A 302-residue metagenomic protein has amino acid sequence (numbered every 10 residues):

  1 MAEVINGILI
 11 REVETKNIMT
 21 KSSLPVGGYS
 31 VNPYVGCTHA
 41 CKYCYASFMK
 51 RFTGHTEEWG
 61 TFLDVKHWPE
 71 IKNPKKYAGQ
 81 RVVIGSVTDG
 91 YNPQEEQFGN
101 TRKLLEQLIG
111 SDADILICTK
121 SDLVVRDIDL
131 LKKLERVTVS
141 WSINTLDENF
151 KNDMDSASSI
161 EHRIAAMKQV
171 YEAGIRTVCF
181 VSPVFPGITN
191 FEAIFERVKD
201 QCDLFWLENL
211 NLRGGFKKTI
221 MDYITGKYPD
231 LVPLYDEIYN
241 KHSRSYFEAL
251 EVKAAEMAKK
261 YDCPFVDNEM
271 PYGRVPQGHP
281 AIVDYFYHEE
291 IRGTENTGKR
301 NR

Functional and structural regions predicted by a protein language model:
M1-T138, L146-F150, I160-E161, A165 (+1 more regions): Conserved Radical SAM active-site core
A2-E14, E192-R302: Auxiliary Fe-S-binding modules of radical SAM enzymes
Y29, V82, I115, V139-W141 (+3 more regions): Hydrophobic faces of well-ordered beta-strands that scaffold small-molecule active sites in alpha/beta enzyme cores
V87-D89, K120-D122, S142-L146, S182-V184 (+2 more regions): Active-site beta-loop-alpha junctions enriched in small/polar residues
S111, K168-R176, D200-D203, K260: Secondary-structure boundary elements
K133-V139, K199-L204: Glycine-enriched alpha-helix->loop->beta-strand junction motifs that scaffold or abut catalytic
N149-F150, G187-N190, G214-F216: Short acidic/glycine-rich loop or secondary-structure boundary segments that cap or lie
S156, K168-T189, N240-R244: Conserved strand-turn element in the central/C-terminal portion of the radical SAM core barrel that lines
